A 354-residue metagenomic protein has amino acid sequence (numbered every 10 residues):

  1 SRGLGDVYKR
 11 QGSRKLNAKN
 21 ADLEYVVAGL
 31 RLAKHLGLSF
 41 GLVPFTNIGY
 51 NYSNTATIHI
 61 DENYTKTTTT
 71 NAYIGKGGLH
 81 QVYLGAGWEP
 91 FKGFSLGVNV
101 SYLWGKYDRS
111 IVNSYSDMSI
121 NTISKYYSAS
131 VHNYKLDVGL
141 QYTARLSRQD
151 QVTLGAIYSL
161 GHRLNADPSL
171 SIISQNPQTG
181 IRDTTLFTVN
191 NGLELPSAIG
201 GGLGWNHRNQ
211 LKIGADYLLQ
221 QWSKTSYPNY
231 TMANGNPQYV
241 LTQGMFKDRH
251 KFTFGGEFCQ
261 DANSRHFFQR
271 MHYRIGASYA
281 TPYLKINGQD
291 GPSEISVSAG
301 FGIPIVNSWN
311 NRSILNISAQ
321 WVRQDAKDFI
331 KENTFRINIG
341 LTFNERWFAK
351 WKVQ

Functional and structural regions predicted by a protein language model:
S1-Q354: Subset of outer-membrane beta-barrel
